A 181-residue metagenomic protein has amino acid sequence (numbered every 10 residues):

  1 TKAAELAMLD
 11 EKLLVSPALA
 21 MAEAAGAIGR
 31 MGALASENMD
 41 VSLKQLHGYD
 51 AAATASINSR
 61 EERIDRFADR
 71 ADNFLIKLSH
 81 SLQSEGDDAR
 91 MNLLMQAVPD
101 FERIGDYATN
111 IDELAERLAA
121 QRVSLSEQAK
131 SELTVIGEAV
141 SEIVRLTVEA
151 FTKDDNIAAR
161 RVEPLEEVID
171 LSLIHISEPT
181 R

Functional and structural regions predicted by a protein language model:
T1-S177, R181: Cytosolic, long alpha-helical scaffolding segments
